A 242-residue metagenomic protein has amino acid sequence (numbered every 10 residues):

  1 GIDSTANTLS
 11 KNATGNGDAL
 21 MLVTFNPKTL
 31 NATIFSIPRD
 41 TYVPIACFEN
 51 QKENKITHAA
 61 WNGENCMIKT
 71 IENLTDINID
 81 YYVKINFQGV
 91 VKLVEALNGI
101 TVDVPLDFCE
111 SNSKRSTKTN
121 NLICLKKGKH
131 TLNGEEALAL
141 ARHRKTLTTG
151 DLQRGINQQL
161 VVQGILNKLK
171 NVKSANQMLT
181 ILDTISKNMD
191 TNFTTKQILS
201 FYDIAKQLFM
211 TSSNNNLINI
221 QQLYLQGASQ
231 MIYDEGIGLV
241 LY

Functional and structural regions predicted by a protein language model:
G1-Y242: Non-catalytic, solvent-exposed segments at the cell envelope interface
